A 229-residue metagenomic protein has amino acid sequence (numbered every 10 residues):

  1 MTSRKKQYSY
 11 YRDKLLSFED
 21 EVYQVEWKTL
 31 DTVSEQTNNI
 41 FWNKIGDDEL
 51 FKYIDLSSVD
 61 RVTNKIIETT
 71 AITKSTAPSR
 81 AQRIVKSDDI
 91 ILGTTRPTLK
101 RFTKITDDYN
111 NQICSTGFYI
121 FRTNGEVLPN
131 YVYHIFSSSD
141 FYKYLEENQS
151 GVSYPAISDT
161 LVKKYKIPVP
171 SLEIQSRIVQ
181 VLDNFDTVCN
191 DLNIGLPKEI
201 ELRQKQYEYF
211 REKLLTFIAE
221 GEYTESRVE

Functional and structural regions predicted by a protein language model:
M1-E229: Charged, alpha-helix-forming regions
